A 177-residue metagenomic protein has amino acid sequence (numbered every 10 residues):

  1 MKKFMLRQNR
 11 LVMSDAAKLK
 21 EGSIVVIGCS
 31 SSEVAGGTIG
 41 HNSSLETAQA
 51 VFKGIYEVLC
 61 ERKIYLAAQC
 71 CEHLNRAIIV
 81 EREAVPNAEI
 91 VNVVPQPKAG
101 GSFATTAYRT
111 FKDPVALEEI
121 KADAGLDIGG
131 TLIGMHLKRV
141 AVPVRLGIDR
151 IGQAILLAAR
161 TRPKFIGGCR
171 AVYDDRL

Functional and structural regions predicted by a protein language model:
M1-V25, T47-E57: N-terminal glycine-/serine-/threonine-rich phosphate-binding loop
L11-K18, Y56-I64, Y108-A116, T161: Generic secondary-structure signature for well-ordered alpha-helical cores
A17-L19, A99, R145-R150: Solvent-exposed alpha-helices and their adjacent loops that cap or buttress functional pockets in soluble metabolic
S23-G28, L66-A67: Short glycine-rich phosphate-binding loop at a beta-alpha junction
G28-G40, E72-E81: Short, charge-patterned binding micro-sites
S43-V58, Q96, G100-G101, L177: Gly/Ser/Thr-rich active-site loops/lids in small-molecule metabolic enzymes that frequently grip phosphoryl groups
R62-D123, G129: Ligand-binding beta-strand-loop-alpha-helix segment within the catalytic cores of soluble metabolic enzymes
R109-K112, A116-L177: Glycine-rich, aromatic-bearing surface loops/beta-hairpins
